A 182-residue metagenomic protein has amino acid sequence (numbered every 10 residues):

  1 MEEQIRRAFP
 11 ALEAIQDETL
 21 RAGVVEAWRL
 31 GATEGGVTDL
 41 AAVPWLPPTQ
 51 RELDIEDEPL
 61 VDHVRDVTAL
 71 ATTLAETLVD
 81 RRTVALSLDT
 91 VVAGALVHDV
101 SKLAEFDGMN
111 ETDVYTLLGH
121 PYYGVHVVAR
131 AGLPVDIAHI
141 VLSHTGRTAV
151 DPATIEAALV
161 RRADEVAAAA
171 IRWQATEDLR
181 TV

Functional and structural regions predicted by a protein language model:
M1-V182: Metal-dependent phosphohydrolase cores
